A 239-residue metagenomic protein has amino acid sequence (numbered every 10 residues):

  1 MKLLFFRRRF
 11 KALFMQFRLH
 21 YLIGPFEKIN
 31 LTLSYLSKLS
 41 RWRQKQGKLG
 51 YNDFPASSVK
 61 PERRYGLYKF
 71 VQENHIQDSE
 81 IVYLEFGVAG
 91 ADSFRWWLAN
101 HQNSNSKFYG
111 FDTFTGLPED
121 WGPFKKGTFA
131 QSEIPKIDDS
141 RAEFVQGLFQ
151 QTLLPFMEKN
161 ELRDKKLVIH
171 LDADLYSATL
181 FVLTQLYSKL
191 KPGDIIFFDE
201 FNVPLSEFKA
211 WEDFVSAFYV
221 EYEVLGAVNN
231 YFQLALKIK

Functional and structural regions predicted by a protein language model:
R8-A99: Class I SAM-dependent methyltransferase Rossmann-like catalytic core, especially the SAM/SAH-binding loop
K45-D53, I76-K239: S-adenosylmethionine/decaboxylated-SAM
